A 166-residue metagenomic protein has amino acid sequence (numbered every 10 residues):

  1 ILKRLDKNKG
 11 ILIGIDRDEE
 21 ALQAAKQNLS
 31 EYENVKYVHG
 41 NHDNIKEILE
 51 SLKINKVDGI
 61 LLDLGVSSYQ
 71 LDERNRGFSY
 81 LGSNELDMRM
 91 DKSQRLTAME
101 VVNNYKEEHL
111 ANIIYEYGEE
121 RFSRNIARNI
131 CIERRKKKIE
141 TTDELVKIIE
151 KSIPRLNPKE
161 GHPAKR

Functional and structural regions predicted by a protein language model:
I1-R166: S-adenosyl-L-methionine-dependent methyltransferase catalytic core, i.e., the SAM/SAH-binding region
